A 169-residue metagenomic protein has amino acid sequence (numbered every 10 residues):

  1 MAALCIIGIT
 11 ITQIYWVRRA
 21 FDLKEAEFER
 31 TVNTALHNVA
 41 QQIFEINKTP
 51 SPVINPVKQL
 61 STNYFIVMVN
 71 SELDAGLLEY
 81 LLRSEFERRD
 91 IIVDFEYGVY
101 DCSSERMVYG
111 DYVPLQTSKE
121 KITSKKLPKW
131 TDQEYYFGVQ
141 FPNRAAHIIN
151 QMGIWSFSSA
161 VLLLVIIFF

Functional and structural regions predicted by a protein language model:
M1-I6, I154-W155: N-terminal signal-anchor/signal peptide hydrophobic helix marking the start of the first transmembrane segment
C5-Y15, L164-F169: Alpha-helical transmembrane segments
T10-E27: N-terminal membrane-insertion alpha helix
E29-Y109: Membrane-proximal low-complexity regions enriched in glycine and acidic/polar residues
L77, S84-I154: Extracytoplasmic
G153-F169: Selective detector of the "anchor" transmembrane alpha-helix that sits immediately C-terminal
